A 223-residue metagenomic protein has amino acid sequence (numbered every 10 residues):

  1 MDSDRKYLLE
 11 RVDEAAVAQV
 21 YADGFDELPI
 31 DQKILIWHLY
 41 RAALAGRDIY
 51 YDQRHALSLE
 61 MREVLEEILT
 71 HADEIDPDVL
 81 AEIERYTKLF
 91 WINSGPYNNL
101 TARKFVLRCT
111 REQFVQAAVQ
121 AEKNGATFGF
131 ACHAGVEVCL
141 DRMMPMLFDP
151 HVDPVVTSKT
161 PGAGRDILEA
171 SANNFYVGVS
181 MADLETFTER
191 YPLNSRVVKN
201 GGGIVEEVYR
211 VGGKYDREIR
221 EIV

Functional and structural regions predicted by a protein language model:
D2-I222: N-terminal helix-rich structural modules
